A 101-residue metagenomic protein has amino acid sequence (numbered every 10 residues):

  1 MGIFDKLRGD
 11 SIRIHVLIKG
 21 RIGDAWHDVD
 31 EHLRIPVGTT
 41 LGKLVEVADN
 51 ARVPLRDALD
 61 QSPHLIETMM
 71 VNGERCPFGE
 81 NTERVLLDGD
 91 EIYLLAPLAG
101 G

Functional and structural regions predicted by a protein language model:
M1-G100: Ubiquitin-like/PB1-type beta-grasp interaction modules and other compact soluble beta-rich domains
